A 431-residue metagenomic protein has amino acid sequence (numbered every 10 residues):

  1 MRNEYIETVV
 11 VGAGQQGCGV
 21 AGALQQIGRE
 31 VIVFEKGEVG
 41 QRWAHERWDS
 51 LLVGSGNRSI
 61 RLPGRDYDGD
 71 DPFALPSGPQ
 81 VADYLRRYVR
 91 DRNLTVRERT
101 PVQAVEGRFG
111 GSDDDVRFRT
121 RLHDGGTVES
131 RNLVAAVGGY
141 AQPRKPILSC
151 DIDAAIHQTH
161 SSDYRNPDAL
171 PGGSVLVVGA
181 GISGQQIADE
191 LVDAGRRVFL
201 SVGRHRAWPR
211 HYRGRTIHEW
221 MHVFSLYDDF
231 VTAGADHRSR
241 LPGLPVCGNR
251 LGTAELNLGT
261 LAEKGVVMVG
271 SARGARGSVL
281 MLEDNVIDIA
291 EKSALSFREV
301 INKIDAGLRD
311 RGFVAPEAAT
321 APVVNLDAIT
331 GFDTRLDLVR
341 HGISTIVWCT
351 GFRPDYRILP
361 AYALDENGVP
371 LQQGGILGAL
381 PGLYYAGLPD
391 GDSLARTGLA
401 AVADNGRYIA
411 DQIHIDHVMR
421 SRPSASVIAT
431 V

Functional and structural regions predicted by a protein language model:
R2-A13, C18-R42, L75-V431: Flavin (primarily FAD) cofactor-binding/catalytic cores of flavoenzymes
E46-F73, I217-G234: N-terminal glycine-rich dinucleotide-binding loop that anchors FAD/FMN and/or NAD(P) in oxidoreductases
